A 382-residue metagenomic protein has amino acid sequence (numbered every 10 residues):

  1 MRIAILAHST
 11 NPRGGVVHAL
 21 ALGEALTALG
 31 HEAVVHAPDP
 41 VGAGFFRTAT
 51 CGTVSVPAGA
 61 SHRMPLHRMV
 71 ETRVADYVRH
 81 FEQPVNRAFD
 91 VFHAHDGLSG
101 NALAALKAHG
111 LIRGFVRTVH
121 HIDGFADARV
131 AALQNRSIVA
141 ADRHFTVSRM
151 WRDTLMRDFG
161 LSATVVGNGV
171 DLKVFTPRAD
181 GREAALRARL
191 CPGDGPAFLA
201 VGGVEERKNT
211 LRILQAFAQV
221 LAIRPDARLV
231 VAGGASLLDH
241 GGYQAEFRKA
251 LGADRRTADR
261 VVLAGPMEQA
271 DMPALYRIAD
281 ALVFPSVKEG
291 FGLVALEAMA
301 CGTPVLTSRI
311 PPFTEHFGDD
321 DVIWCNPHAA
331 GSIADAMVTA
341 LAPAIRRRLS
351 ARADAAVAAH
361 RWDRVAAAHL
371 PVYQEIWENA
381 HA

Functional and structural regions predicted by a protein language model:
I5-R13, L20-R73: N-terminal strand-loop element at the rim of the active site of nucleotide-sugar-dependent glycosyltransferases
I138, A274-A279: Short alpha-helical donor nucleotide-sugar binding micro-motif in glycosyltransferases
M150, G169: Carbohydrate-associated surface elements
P192-K208, L214-F217, V230: Conserved donor-binding/catalytic core segment of Leloir-type glycosyltransferases
Q244-A270: Nucleotide-activated donor-binding/catalytic signature segment of Leloir-type glycosyltransferases, i.e., the conserved
V287: Aromatic "clamp/platform" in nucleotide-sugar-dependent glycosyltransferases that forms part of the donor/acceptor
A295, P304-T307, T314: Short hydrophobic beta-strand element within catalytic cores of glycosyltransferases and related nucleotide-activated
D319-G331, V338-A344: Conserved acidic donor-binding segment of nucleotide-sugar-dependent glycosyltransferases
